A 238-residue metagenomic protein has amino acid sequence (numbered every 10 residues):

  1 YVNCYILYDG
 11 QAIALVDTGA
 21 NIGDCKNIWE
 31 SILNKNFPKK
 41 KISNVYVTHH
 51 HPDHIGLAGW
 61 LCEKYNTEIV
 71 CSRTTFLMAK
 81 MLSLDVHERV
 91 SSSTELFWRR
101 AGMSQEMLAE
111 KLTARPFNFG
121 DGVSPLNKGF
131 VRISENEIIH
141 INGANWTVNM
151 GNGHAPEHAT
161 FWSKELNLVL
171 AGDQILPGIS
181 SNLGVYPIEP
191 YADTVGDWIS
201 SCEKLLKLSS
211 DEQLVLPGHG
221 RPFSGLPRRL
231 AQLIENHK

Functional and structural regions predicted by a protein language model:
Y1-C4, N136: Short glycine-rich loop/turn motifs
V2, G23-N27: A structural motif shared across PLP-dependent enzymes of the aminotransferase-like
V2, K80-L84, S181-L183, P227-L230: Short aromatic-enriched loop/helix-cap "lid" or pocket-rim segments at secondary-structure transitions that line
Y5-L7, F161: Short beta-strand motif preference
I6, H54, M150: Conserved HGGG/HGGXW glycine-rich cap/lid loop of the alpha/beta-hydrolase fold
I13-G23, F119-G122, I138, N145-R229: Metallo-beta-lactamase
D24, S31-H140, Q232: Active-site HxH/HxHxD metal-binding segment of metal-dependent hydrolases
H237-K238: Short amphipathic alpha-helical interface segments
